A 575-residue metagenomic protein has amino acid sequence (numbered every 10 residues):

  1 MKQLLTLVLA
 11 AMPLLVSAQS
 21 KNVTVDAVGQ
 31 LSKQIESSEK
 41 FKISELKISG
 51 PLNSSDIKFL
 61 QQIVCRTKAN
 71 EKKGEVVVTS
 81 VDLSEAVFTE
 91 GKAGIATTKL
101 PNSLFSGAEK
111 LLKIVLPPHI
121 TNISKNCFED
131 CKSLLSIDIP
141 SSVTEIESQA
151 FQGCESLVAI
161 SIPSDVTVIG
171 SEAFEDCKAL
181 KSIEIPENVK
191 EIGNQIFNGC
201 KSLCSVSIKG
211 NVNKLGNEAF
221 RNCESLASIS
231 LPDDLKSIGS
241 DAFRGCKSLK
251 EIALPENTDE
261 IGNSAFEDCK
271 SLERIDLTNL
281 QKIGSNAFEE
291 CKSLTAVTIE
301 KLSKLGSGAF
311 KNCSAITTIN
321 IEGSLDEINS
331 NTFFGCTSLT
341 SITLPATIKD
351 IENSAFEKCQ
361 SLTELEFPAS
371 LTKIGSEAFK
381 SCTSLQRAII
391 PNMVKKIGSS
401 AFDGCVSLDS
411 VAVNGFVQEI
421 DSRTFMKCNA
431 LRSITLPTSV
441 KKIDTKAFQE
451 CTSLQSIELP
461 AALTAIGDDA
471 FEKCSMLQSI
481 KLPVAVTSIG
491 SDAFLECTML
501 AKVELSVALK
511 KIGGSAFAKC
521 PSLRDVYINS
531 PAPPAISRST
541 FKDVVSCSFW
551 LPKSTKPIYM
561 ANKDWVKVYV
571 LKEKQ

Functional and structural regions predicted by a protein language model:
M1-S20: Bacterial Sec-dependent N-terminal signal peptides
L5, A10, K42, N53-Q62: Accessory end-domains appended to solenoid repeat scaffolds used in host defense
L5, K58-N70, E85-G91: Short regulatory "switch" loops immediately downstream of catalytic or recognition motifs within protein catalytic
S20-D26, S44-L52, N70-A96, E109-N122 (+20 more regions): Structural signature of tandem-repeat unit edges
G29-E39, D56-C65, K92-G94, N126 (+2 more regions): Short, T/G/N/S-enriched strand-turn elements that build extracellular solenoid repeat scaffolds
L31-Q34, L60, L100-P101, N329 (+1 more regions): Generic hydrophobic alpha-helical segments
F59-R66, A96, S103-L104, S539-F541 (+1 more regions): Short, aromatic/basic amphipathic alpha-helical patches
N102-L104, S124-E129, E147-Q152, G170-E175 (+16 more regions): Consensus positions within tandem repeat domains that build extended binding/scaffold surfaces
